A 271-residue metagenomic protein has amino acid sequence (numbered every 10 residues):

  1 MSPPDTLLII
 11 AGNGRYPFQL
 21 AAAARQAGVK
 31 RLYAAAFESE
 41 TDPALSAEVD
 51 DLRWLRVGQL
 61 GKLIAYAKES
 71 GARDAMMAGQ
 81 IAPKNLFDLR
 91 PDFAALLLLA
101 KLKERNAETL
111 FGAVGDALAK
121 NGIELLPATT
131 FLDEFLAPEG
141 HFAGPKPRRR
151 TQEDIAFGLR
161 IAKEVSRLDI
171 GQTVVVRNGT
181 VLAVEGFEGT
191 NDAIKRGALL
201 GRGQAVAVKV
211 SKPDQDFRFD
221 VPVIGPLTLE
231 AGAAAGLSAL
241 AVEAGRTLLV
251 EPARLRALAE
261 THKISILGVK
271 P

Functional and structural regions predicted by a protein language model:
S2-F37: N-terminal basic/disordered segments at the start of proteins
I9-A11, A34-A35, A75-A78, A107 (+5 more regions): General beta-strand structural signal in soluble alpha/beta enzymes
N13, Q80-P83, T180, K212-P213: Short glycine-rich anion-binding loops that position phosphate/pyrophosphate groups of nucleotides and phosphorylated
A24, W54, E108, E124-E230: Conserved mixed alpha/beta catalytic, RNA-binding, or beta-rich assembly cores of soluble enzyme, regulatory
A27-G28, N121, A235, H262: Helix C-cap/helix->beta junction micro-motif
K30, R73, S238: Short acidic/polar active-site loop segments enriched in Thr and Asp
F37-S70, L89-L99, N191-P271: Feature captures the catalytic cores and cofactor-binding loops of soluble hydro-lyases/lyases that act on carboxylate
L60-L132: N-terminal glycine-rich phosphate/adenylate-binding segment common to multiple enzyme folds
